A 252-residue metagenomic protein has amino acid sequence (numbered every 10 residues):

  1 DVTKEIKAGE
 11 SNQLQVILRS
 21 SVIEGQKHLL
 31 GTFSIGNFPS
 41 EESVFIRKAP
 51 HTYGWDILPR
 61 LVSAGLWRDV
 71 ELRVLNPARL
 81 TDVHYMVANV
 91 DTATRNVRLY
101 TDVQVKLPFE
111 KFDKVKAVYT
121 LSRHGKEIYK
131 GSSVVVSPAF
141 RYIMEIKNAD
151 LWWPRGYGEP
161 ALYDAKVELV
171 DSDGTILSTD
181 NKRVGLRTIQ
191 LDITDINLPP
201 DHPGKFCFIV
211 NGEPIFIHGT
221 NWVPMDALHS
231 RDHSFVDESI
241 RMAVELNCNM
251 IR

Functional and structural regions predicted by a protein language model:
D1-R252: Secreted/periplasmic carbohydrate-active enzymes, especially glycoside hydrolases
